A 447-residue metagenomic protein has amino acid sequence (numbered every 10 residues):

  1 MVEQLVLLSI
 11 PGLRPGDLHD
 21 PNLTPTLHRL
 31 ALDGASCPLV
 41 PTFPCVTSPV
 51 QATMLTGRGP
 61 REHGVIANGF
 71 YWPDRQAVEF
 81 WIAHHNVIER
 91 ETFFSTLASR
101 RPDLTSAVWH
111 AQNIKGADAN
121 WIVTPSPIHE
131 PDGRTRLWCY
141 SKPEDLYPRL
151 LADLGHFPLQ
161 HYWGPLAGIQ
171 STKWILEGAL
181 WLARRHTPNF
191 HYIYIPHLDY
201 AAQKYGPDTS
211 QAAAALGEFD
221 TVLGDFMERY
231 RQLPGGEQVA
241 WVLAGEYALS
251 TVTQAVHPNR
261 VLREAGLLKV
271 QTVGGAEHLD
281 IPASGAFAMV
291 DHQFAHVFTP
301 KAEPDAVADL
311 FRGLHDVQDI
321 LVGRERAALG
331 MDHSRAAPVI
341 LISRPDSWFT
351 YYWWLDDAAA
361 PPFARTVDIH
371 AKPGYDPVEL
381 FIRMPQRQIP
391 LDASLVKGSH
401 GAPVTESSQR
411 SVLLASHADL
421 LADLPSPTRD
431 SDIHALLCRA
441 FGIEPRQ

Functional and structural regions predicted by a protein language model:
V2-G16, R29-L30, M54, L97 (+8 more regions): Beta-strand elements within well-structured catalytic alpha/beta cores of enzymes that handle phosphate/sulfate esters
S9-G12, L32-C37, T47-A52, G69-I82 (+2 more regions): Glycine-/proline-rich flexible loop or hinge segments
G12-P15, P44-C45, P60, Q112-G116 (+4 more regions): Short, solvent-exposed loop/turn segments at secondary-structure junctions
L18-E62, T105-A107: Short, structured active-site-proximal loop/turn typified by the sulfatase FGly-forming signature C/S-X-P-X-R
N22-P25, I122-S126, G206-S210, A255-L262 (+1 more regions): Short secondary-structure boundary/capping segments
C45-V46, F70-H84, R90, D225-D392: Secreted, luminal/periplasmic, and some membrane-associated catalytic domains that remodel anionic oxygen-ester
R58-G206, E218, F287-M289, F294-T299 (+6 more regions): His/Asp/Glu-rich, glycine-adjacent segments that coordinate divalent cations and/or stabilize oxyanion chemistry on
L355-G442: Low-complexity, glycine/alanine/valine/leucine- and proline-rich hydrophobic stretches
